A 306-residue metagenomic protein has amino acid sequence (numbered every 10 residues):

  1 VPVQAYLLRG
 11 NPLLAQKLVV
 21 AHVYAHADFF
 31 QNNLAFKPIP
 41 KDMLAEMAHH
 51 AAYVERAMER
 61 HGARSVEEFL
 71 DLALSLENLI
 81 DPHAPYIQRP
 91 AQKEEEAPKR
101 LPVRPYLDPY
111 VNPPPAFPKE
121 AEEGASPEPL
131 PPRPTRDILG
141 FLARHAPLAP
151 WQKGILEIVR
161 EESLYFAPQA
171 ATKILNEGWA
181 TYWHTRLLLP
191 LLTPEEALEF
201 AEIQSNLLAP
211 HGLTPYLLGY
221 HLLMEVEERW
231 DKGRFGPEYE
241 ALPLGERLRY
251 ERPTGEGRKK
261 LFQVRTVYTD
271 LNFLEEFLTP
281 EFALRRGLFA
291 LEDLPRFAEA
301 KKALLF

Functional and structural regions predicted by a protein language model:
V1-P2, A146-S163, A197-L198: Active-site-adjacent bridging/hinge elements
V1-V3, K17, K37, K41 (+1 more regions): Auxiliary, metal-adjacent structural segments of Zn-dependent hydrolase domains
P2-V19, F166-L175: Short pre-active-site segment immediately N-terminal to the catalytic Zn-binding motif
L14, E196-F306: Non-catalytic terminal regions of proteins
D28-E94, E177, T181-E195, Q204-Y216: Post-HExxH zinc-binding segment in Zn-dependent metallohydrolases
F69-E122, P131-R136: Glycine- and hydrophobic-rich flexible loops that cap the catalytic core of alpha/beta enzyme folds
